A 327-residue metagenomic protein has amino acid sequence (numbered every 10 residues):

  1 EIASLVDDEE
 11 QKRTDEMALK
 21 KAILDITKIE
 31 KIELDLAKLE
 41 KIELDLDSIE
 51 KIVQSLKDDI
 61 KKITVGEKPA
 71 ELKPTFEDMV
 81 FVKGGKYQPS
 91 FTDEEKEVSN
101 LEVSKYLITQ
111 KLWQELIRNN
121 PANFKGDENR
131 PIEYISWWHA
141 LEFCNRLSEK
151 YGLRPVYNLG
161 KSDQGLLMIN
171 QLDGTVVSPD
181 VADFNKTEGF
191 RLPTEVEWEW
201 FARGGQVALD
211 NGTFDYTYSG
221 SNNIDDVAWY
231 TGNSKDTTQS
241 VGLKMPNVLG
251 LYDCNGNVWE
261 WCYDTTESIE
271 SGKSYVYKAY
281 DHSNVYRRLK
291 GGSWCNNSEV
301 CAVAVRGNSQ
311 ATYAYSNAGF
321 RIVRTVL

Functional and structural regions predicted by a protein language model:
I2-D25, I29-D35, L39-I49, V53-L56 (+1 more regions): Heptad-repeat coiled-coil amphipathic alpha-helices that mediate oligomerization/assembly
E71-N123, E128-E149, F201, N255-G256: A short glycine-rich, aromatic-capped structural motif
E77, E188-G189, P246-L249: Short loop/turn microsegments at loop-to-beta-strand junctions
V80-F81, E133-Y134, R191-P193, E199 (+4 more regions): Structural recognition of the beta-strand scaffold that forms the well-ordered cores of secreted hydrolase catalytic
Y87, D127-D226, W261: Short, well-ordered surface patches within globular domains
P89-L101, I117, F124-N129, T237-M245 (+1 more regions): Short, polar loop/linker segments at the starts of domains and inter-domain junctions
E94, Q206-V207, N211-T217, N223 (+2 more regions): Surface-exposed recognition segments
D226-L251: A short, contiguous structural element within a folded domain that forms the immediate neighborhood of a functional site
